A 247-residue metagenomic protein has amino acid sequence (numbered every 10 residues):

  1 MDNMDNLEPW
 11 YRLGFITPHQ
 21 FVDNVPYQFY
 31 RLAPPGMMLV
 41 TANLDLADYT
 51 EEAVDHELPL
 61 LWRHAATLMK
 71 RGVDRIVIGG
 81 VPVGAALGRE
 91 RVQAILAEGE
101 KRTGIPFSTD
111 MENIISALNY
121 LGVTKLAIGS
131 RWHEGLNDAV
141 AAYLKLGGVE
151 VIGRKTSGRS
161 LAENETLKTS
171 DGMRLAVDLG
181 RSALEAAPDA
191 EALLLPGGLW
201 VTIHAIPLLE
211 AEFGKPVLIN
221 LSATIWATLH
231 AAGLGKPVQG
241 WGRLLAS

Functional and structural regions predicted by a protein language model:
M1-R63, G135-N137, A141-D171: N-terminal glycine-rich anion-binding loop in soluble enzyme alpha/beta folds
Y11, M37, R102-V123, L179 (+5 more regions): Hydrophobic structural segments
I16, D74-G79, A127-S130, A190-G197: Periplasmic-binding protein-like
P18-D23, G80-R89, R131-L136, G198-I203 (+1 more regions): Gly/Ser/Thr-rich loops at beta-strand to alpha-helix junctions that form or flank small-molecule/cofactor-binding
L60-A66, R174-A186, E191, G198-H204: A short, acidic, amphipathic alpha-helical segment used as a generic capping/interface helix at domain edges
A65-E112: Glycine/small-residue-rich loop that forms an oxyanion/phosphate-binding "nest" at active or ligand-binding sites
E98-A162, L245-A246: Conserved beta-alpha
R159-N164, F213, V217-P237: Short, flexible loop segments at boundaries between secondary-structure elements
